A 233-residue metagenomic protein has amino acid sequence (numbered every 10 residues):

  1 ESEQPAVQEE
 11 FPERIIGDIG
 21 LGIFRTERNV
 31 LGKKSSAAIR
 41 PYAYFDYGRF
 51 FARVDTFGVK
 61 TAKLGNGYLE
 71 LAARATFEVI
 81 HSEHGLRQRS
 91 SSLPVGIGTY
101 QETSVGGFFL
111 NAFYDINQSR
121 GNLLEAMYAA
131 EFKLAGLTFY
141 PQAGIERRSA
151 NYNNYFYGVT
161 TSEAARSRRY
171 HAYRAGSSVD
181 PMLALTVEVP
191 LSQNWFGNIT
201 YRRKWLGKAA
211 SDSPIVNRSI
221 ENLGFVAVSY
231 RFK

Functional and structural regions predicted by a protein language model:
E1-R14, K233: Cleavable N-terminal export/targeting peptides
Q8-E10, R28-G32, G58, E83-Q88 (+3 more regions): Outer-membrane beta-barrel domain signature
E10, G22-F24, Y44-D46, K60 (+5 more regions): Transmembrane beta-barrel domains of outer membrane proteins
E13-I15, S35-P41, G65-G67, R89-V95 (+4 more regions): Residues that define the transmembrane beta-barrel architecture of outer-membrane proteins
G17, R49-A52, G67, V105-F109 (+2 more regions): Repeated loop/turn-to-beta-strand initiation elements of outer-membrane beta-barrel proteins
I19-R25, T56, L71-A75, L110-Y114 (+2 more regions): Transmembrane beta-barrel strands of outer-membrane/channel proteins
R40-Y44, V189, S219-K233: Outer-membrane beta-barrel "beta-signal"
K60, N117-E125, A129-R218, Y230-F232: Outer-membrane beta-barrel transmembrane domain signature
